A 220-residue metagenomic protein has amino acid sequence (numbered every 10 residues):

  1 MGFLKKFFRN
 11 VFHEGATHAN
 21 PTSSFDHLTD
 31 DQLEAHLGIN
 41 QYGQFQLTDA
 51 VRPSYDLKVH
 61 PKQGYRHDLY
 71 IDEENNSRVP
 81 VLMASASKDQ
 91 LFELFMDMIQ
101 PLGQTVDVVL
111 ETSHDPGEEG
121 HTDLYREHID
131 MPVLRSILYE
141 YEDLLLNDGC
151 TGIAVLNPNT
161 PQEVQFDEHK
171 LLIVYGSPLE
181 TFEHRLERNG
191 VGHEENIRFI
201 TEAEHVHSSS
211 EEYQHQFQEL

Functional and structural regions predicted by a protein language model:
G2-L171, Y175-L220: Structured alpha/beta or helical-core interaction and ligand-binding surfaces enriched in interleaved
